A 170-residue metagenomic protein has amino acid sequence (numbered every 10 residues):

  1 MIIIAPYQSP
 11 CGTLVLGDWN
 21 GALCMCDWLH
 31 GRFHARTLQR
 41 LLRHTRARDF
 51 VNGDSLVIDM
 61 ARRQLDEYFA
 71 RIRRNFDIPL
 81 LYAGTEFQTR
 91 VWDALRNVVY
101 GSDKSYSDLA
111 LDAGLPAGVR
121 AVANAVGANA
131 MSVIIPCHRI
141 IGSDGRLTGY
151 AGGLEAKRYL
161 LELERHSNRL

Functional and structural regions predicted by a protein language model:
M1-P116, S167-L170: Basic nucleic-acid-binding alpha-helical/helix-turn surface characteristic of O6-alkylguanine DNA
P116-V119, L160: LysM (lysin motif) carbohydrate-binding repeats in extracellular/periplasmic proteins that recognize
V119-N129: Regulatory, non-catalytic segments
I134: Major-groove DNA-recognition helix of helix-turn-helix-type DNA-binding domains
R139-I141: Short, basic, alpha-helical segments at the C-terminal edge of helix-turn-helix-like DNA-binding modules
S143-L170: …primarily DNA-binding HTH/wHTH and HhH modules…
